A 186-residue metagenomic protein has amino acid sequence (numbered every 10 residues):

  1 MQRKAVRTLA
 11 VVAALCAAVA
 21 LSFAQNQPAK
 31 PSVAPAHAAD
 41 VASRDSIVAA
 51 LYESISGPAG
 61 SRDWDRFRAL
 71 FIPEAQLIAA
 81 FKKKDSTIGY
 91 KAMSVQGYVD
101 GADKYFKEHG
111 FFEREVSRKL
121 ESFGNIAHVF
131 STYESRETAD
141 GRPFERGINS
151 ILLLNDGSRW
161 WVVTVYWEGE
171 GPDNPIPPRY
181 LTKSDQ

Functional and structural regions predicted by a protein language model:
M1-R7: N-terminal secretory signal peptides that target proteins for export/translocation
A10-A20: Bacterial N-terminal signal peptides
Q25-L70, Y180-D185: Short, low-complexity N-terminal intrinsically disordered segments enriched in polar/charged residues
Q25-P28, R146-P175: Short beta-strand edge/turn micro-motifs at domain boundaries
A38, Y98-G101, F111-E113, R118 (+2 more regions): Non-catalytic cap/lid and distal C-terminal segments of serine-dependent acyl enzymes
L51, F67, A75, V129 (+1 more regions): Hydrophobic pocket/interface hotspot
D65-Q76, A80-T87: Acidic helix-start/capping segments at beta-turn-to-alpha-helix junctions
Q76-L77, F81, G89-R142: Surface-exposed, charged secondary-structure patches
